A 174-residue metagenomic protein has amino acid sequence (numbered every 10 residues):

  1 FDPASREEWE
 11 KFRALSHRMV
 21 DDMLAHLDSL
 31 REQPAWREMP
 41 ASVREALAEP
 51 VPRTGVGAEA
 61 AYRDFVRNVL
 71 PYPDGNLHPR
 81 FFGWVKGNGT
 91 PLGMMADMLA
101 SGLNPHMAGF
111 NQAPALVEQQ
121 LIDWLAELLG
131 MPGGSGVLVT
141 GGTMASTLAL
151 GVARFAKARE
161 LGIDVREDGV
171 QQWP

Functional and structural regions predicted by a protein language model:
F1-G133: N-terminal entrance/gating region of PLP-dependent enzymes' catalytic architecture
E32, F110, A156, D164-V165: Short, charged/polar low-complexity linear motifs in solvent-exposed/disordered segments
E118, I122, G134-I163: Conserved beta-loop-alpha segment that forms the PLP phosphate-binding cup at the N-terminus of a helix
P132-S135, W173-P174: Short coil/turn connectors at secondary-structure junctions
L161, R166-P174: Short, intrinsically disordered, charge-balanced linker/junction segments flanking boundaries in proteins
